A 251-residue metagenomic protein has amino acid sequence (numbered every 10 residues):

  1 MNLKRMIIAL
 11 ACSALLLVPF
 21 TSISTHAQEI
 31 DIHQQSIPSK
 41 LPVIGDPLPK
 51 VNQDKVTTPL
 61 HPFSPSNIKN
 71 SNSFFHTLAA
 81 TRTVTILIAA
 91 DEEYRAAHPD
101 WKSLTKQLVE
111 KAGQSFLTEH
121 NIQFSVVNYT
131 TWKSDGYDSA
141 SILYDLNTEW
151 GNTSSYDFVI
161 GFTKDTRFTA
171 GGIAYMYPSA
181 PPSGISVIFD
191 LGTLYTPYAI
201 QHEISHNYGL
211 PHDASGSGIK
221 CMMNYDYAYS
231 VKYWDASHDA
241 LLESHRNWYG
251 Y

Functional and structural regions predicted by a protein language model:
M1-L3: N-terminal secretory signal peptides that target proteins for export/translocation
R5-F20: Sec-dependent N-terminal signal peptides
L17-I32: Sec-dependent signal peptide cleavage junction
I30-Y156, T163-T166: Propeptide-to-catalytic entry region of secreted or membrane-anchored zinc metalloproteases
F74-A79, A89, L146-I219, N224-V231 (+2 more regions): Active-site-proximal segment of zinc-dependent metalloprotease catalytic domains
A97, W101-L108, I142, T196-I204 (+2 more regions): Stable alpha-helical elements in mature extracytoplasmic
K232-S237: Short, solvent-exposed loop/beta-turn-alpha elements that line the ligand-binding surface or hinge of extracytoplasmic
